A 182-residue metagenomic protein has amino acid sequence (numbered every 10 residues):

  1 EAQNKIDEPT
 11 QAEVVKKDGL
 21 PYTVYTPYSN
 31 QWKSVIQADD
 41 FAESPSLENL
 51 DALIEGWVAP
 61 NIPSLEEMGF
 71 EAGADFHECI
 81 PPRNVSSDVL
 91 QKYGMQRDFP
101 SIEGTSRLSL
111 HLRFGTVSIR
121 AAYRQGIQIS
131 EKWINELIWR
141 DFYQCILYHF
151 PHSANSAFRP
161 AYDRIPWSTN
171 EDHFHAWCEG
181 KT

Functional and structural regions predicted by a protein language model:
E1-Q31: Active-site neighborhoods of enzyme catalytic cores
T10-K16, N49, S64, S118 (+1 more regions): Short, solvent-exposed coil/turn linker segments
K17, L110-H111, N135, C178-T182: Secondary-structure capping and boundary motifs in well-ordered enzyme cores
P21, P27-I165: Glycine/tryptophan-enriched, flexible segments
A154-T182: Alpha-helical cores of eukaryotic small-GTPase signaling modules
